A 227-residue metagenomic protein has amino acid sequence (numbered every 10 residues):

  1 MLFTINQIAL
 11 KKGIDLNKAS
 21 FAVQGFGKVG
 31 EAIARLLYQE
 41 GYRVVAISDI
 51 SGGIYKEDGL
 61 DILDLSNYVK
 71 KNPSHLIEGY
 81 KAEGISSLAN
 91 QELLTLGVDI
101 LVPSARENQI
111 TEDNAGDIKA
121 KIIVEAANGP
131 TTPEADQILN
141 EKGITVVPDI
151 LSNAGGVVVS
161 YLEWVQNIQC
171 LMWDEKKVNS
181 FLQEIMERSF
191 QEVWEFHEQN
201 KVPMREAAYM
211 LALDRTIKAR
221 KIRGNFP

Functional and structural regions predicted by a protein language model:
L2, G27-V29, L151, V157-V158: Gly/Ser/Thr-rich beta-alpha loop segments that engage phosphate groups in nucleotides
F3-T95: Glycine-rich phosphate/diphosphate-binding loop of Rossmann-like nucleotide-binding domains
V29-I33, Q109-I110, T131-P133, A154-G156: Short glycine/serine/threonine-rich phosphate/pyrophosphate-binding segments that cradle anionic phosphate groups
G52-V146: Rossmann-like adenosine-cofactor binding region
G116-D117, K121-P227: Adenosine-phosphate binding glycine-rich loop
